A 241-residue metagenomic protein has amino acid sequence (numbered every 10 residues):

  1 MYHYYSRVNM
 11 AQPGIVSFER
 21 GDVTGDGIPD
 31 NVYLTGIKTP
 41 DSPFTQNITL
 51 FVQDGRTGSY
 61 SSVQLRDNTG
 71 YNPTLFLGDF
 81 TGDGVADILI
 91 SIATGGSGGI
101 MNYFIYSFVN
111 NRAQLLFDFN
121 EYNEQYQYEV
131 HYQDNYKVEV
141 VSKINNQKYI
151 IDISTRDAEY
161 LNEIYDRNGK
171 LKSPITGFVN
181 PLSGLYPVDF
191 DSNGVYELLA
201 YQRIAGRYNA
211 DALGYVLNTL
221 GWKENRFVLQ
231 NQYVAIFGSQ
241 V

Functional and structural regions predicted by a protein language model:
M1-V241: Beta-propeller-forming repeat regions
